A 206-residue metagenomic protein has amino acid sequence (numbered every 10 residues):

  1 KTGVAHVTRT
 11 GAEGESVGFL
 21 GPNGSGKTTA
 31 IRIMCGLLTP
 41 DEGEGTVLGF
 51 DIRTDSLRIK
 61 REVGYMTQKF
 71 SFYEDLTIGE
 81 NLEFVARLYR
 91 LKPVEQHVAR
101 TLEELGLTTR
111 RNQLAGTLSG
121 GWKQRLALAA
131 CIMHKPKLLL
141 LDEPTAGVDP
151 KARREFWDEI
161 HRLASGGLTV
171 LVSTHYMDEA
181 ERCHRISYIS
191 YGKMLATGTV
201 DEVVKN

Functional and structural regions predicted by a protein language model:
A12, G43-D51, I59: Conserved ABC transporter NBD signature motif
D75, L114-L118: Conserved ABC ATPase signature
E83, R87-R110: Conserved ABC ATPase "signature" region
K135: Conserved catalytic motifs of ABC-family nucleotide-binding domains
L139-D142: Catalytic Walker B motif of ABC-type/P-loop ATPase nucleotide-binding domains
T197-G198: ABC ATPase "signature
